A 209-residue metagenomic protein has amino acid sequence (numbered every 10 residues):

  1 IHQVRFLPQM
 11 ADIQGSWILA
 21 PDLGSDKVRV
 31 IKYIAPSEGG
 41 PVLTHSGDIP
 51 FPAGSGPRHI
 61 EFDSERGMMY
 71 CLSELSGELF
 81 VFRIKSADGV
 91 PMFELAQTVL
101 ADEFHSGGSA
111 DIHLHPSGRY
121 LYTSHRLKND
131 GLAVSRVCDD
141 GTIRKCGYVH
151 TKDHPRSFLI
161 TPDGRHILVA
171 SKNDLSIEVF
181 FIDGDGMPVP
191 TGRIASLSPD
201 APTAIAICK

Functional and structural regions predicted by a protein language model:
I1-G15, P50-M68, L100-G118, V149-H166 (+1 more regions): Beta-rich, blade/repeat-based domains predominating in secreted/periplasmic proteins but also intracellular
I1-P36: Intrinsically disordered, low-complexity linker/loop segments enriched in Gly/Pro and charged/polar residues
A20-L23, D63, C71-L75, T123-L127 (+1 more regions): Conserved beta-strand positions in repeat-built beta-propeller and related beta-rich domains
D26-V28, G77-L79, N129-L132, L175-I177: Structural signal for beta-propeller blades
I31-P41, F82-M92, V134-T142, F180-P188: Short loop/turn segments immediately following beta-strands, especially the blade-tip and inter-blade linker loops
G40-I49, P91-L100, R144-H150, V189-L197: Beta-propeller fold detector
L72-I84, D88-Y122: Oxyanion-binding "anion nests"
A133-F181: C-terminal hydrophobic structural anchor segments that stabilize assembly/packing rather than catalytic chemistry
